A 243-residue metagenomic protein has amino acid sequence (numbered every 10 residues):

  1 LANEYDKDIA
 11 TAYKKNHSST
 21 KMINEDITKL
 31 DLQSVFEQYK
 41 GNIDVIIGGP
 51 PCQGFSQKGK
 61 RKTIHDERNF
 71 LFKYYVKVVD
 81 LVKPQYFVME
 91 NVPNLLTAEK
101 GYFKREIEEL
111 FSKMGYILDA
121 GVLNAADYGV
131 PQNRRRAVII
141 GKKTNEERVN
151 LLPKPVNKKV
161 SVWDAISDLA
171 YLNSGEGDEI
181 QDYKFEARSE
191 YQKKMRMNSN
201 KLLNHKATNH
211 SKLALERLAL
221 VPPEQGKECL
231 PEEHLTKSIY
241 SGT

Functional and structural regions predicted by a protein language model:
L1-K83, P93-T97, Y102-R105, S112: Core alpha/beta nucleotide-donor-binding catalytic domains of modification enzymes
N24-E25, Y116-D127: Conserved S-adenosyl-L-methionine
Q38, G129-Q132: Short glycine-biased active-site loop of nucleotidyltransferases that positions the nucleotide triphosphate and helps
G49, E90, A120, I140: Alpha/beta-hydrolase-fold catalytic nucleophile elbow
Q85-M89: Conserved beta-strand signature within the Rossmann-like core of class I S-adenosyl-L-methionine
E90-N94, A125: Short glycine-centered, acidic/aromatic-flanked micro-motifs in structured strand/loop junctions that mark active-site
E109-I117, T144: Basic phosphate/pyrophosphate-binding loop/patch that engages nucleotide-derived ligands
R136-T243: S-adenosyl-L-methionine-dependent DNA methyltransferase catalytic core
